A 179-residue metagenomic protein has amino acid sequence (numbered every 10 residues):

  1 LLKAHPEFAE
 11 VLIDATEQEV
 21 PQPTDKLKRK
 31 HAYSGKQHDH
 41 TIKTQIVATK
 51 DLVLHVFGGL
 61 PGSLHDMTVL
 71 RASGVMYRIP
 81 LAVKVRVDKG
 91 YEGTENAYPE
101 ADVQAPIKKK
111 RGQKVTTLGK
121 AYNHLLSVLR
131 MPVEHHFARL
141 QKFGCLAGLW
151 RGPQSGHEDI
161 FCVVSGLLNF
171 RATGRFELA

Functional and structural regions predicted by a protein language model:
L1-A179: Short, well-ordered secondary-structure "scaffold" segments embedded in the functional core of diverse domains
